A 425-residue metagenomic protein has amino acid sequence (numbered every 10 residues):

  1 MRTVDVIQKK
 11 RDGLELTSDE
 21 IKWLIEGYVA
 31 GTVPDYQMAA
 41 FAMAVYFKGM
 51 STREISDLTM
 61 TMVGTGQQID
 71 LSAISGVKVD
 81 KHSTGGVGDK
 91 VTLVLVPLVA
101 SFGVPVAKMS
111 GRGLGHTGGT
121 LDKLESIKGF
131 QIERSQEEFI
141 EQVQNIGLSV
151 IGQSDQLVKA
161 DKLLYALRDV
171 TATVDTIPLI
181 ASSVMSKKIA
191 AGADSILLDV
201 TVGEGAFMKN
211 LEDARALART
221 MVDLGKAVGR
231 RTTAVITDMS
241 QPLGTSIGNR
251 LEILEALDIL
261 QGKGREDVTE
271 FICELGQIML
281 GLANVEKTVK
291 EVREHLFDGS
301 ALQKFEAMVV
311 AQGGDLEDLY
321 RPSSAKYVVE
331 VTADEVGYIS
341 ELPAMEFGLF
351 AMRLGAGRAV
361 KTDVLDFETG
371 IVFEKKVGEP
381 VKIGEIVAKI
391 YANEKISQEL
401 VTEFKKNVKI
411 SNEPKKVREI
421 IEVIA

Functional and structural regions predicted by a protein language model:
M1-G88, A307-A311, I424-A425: Acidic, glycine/proline-rich low-complexity segments that act as flexible tails and inter-domain linkers
D5, K10, E15-T17, Q68 (+5 more regions): Well-ordered secondary-structure scaffolds
F47-K48, L93-A107, K187-G192, A227-V228 (+1 more regions): Alpha-helix C-terminal capping segments
V77-A100, V104-H116: Glycine/serine-rich anion-binding loops at beta->alpha junctions that coordinate negatively charged ligand groups
T92, S110, T117-D122, S154 (+3 more regions): Short acidic, glycine/serine/threonine-rich loops at helix termini
M109, V143, I151-Q153, V184 (+2 more regions): Short beta-strand segments
K123-S149, R219-G225, G229: A glycine-rich helix N-cap at a beta->alpha junction
Q144-A193: Phosphate/diphosphate-binding glycine-rich loops and adjacent basic-rich segments that engage nucleotide
